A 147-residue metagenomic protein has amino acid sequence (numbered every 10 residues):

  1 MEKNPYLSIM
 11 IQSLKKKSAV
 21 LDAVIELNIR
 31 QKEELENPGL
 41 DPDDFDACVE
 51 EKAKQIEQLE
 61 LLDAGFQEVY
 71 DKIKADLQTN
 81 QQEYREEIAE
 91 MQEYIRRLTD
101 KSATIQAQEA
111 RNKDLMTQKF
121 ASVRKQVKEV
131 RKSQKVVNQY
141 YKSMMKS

Functional and structural regions predicted by a protein language model:
M1-K15, A47: Short, charged, low-complexity loops and linkers
M1-Y6, E33-N37, Y84-E93: Short, charged/polar, low-complexity loop and linker segments that flank or interrupt alpha-helical bundles
I9-E33: Alpha-helical bundle segments that constitute or directly flank the non-heme di-iron/ferroxidase center
V20, K54-V69, R97-Q108: Amphipathic alpha-helical coiled-coil segments
Q31-P42, I73, L77: Secondary-structure edge/capping motif, primarily at the C-terminal ends of alpha-helices and the immediately following
D43-A53: Short, charged, amphipathic alpha-helical segments
G65-E90: Carboxylate-rich helix-loop segments that flank metal/cofactor sites and access channels in metalloenzymes
Q81-S147: Short terminal interaction segments
